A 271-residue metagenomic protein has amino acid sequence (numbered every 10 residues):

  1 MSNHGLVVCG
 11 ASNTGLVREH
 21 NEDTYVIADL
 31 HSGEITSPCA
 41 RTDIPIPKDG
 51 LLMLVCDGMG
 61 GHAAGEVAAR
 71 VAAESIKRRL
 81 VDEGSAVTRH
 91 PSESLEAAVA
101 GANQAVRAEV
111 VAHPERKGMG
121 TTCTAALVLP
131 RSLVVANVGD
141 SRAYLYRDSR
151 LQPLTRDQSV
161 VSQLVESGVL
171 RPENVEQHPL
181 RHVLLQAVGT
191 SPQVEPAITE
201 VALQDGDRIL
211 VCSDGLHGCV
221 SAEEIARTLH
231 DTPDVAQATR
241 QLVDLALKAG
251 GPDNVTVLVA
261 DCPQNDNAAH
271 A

Functional and structural regions predicted by a protein language model:
M1-A271: PP2C/PPM-type serine/threonine phosphatase catalytic domain
